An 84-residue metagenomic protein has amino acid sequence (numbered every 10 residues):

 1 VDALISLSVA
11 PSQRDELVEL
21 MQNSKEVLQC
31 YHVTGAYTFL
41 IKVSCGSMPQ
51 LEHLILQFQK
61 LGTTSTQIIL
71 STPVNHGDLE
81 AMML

Functional and structural regions predicted by a protein language model:
V1-L84: A compositional/biophysical signature of low hydrophobicity enriched in polar/charged and small residues
